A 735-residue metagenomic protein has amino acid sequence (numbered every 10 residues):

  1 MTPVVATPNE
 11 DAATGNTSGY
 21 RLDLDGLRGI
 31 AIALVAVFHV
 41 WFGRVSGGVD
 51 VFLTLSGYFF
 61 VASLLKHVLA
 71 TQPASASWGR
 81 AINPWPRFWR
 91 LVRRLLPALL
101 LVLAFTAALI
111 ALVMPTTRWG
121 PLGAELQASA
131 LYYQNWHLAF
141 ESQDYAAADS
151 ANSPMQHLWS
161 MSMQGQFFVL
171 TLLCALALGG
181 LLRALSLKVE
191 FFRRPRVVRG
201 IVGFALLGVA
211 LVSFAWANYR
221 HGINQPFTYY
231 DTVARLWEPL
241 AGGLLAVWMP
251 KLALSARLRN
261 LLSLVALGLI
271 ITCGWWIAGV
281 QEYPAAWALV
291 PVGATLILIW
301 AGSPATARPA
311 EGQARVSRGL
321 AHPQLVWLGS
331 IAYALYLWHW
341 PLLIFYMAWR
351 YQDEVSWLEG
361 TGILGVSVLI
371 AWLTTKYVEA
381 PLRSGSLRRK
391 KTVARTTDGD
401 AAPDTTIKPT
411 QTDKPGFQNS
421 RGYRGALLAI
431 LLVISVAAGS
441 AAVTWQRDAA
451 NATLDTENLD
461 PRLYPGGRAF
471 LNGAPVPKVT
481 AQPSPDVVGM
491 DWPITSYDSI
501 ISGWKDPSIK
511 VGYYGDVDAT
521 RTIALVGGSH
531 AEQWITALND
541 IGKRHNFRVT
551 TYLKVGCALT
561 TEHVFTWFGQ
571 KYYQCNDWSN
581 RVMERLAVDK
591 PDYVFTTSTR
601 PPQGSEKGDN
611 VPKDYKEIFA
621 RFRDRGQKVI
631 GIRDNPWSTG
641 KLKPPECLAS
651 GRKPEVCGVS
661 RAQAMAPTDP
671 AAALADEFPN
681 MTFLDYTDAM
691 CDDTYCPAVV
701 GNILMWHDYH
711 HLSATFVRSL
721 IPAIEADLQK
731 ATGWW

Functional and structural regions predicted by a protein language model:
M1-A13, S496-P507: Short coil-to-helix leader/linker segments, especially the first N-terminal amphipathic alpha-helix with its helix
T2-A394, D413, Y423-L427, V433: Membrane-interface helix/loop caps of multi-pass membrane proteins
G279, R350-E354, V368, K376 (+1 more regions): Extracellular/periplasmic envelope-modification machinery, especially enzymes that add or remove acyl/ester groups on
